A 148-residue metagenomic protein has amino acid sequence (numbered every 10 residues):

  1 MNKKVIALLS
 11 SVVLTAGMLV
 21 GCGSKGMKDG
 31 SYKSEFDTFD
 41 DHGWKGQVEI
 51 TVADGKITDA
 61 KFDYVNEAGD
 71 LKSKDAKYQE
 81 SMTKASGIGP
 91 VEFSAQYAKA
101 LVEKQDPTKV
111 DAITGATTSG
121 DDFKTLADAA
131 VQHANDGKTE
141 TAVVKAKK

Functional and structural regions predicted by a protein language model:
M1, G23-K25: Absolute protein N-terminus
M1-L9: Bacterial N-terminal signal peptides that target proteins for export
V12-V13: Repetitive helical segments and hydrophobic/amphipathic motifs
G17-G21: C-terminal motif of bacterial Sec signal peptides marking the signal peptidase cleavage site
G26-K148: Active-site- and interface-proximal helix/loop "cap" or "latch" segments in soluble metabolic and energy-transducing
